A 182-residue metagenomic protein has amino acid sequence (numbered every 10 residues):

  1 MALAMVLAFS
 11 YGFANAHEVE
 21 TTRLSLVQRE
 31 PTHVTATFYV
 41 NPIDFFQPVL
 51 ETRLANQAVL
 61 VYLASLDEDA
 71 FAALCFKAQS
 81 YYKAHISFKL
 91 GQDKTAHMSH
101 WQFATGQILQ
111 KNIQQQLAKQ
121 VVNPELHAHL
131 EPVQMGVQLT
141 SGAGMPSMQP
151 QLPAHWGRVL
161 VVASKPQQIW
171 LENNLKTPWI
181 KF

Functional and structural regions predicted by a protein language model:
M1-A2: Bacterial N-terminal signal peptides that target proteins for export
A14-F182: N-terminal soluble domains immediately following signal/targeting peptides that reside in extracytoplasmic
